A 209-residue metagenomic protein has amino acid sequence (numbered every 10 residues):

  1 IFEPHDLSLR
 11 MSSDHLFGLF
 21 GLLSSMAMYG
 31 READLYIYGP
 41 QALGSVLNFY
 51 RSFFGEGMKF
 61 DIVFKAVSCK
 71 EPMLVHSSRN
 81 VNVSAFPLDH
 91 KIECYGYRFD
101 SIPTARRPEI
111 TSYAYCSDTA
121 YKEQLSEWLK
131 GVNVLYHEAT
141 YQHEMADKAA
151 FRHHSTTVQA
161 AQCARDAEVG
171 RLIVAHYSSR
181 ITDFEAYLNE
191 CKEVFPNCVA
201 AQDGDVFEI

Functional and structural regions predicted by a protein language model:
I1-Y36, A66: Active-site metal-binding motif and surrounding structural segment of the metallo-beta-lactamase
M11, A42, S117-T119, A139-Y141 (+2 more regions): Active-site metal-binding loops of divalent metal-dependent hydrolases
G18-S25, T182-E190: Metal-dependent catalytic neighborhoods of phosphoester/phosphodiester hydrolases
D34-A42, I173-A175: Short internal beta-strands
Y38, V63-S68, S84-F86, V199-A201: General small-molecule cofactor/ligand-binding pocket signal
Y50, F54-S68: A glycine-rich helix N-cap at a beta->alpha junction
S68-V174, D183-V194: Metal-dependent phosphodiesterase/nuclease catalytic metal-binding core
A201-I209: Binuclear metal-dependent phosphoesterase catalytic core
